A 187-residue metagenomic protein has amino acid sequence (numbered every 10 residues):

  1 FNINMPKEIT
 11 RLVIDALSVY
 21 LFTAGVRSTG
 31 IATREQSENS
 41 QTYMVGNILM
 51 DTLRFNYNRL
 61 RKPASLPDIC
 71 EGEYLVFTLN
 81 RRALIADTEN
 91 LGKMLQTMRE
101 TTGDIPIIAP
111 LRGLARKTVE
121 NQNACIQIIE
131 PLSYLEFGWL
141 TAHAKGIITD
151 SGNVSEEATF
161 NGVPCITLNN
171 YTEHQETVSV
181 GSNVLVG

Functional and structural regions predicted by a protein language model:
N2-V19, T141: A conserved, positively charged/aromatic
I14-T88: A nucleotide-sugar donor-handling region in carbohydrate enzymes
L21, G138-T177: A donor-sugar binding/catalytic signature common to diverse glycosyltransferases and related nucleotide-sugar
F22-T23, Y43-V45, Q127-P131, V184-G187: Short acidic-hydrophobic, aromatic-tinged amphipathic segments that line or gate anion-handling sites
T23, M44, P110, I148-T149: Short beta-strand scaffold positions
R61-H143: Donor-nucleotide binding loops and adjacent catalytic segments primarily of GT-B fold Leloir glycosyltransferases
H174-G187: Change "using UDP/GDP/dTDP sugars" to "using nucleotide sugars
